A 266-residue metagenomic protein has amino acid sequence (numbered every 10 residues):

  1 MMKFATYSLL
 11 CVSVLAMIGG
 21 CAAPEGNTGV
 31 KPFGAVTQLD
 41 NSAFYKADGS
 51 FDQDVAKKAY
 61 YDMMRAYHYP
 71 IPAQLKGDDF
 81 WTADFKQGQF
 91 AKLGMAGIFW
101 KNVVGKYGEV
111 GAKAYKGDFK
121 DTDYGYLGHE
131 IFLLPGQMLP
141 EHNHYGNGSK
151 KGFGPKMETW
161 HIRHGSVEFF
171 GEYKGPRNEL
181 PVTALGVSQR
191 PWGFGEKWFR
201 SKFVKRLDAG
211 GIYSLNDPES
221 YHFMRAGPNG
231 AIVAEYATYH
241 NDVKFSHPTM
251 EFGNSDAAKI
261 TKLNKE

Functional and structural regions predicted by a protein language model:
M1-S8: Bacterial N-terminal signal peptides that target proteins for export
S8-M17: Bacterial N-terminal signal peptides
N27-L127, K262-E266: A short, N-terminal "cap"/entry segment at the start of jelly-roll beta-barrel domains of the cupin/DSBH fold
E130-G154, G175-R177, L207-A209, D217-E219: Conserved short histidine dyad/triad with adjacent acidic residue
L134-P135, F153-R177, P181-R190: Glycine- and acidic-residue-biased ligand/ion/polar-headgroup-sensing regions
P140-H142, F169-F170, S214-N216, Y221-G227 (+1 more regions): Short beta-strand His + acidic residue motifs that chelate non-heme Fe in jelly-roll/DSBH and cupin folds
G175-F203, Y221-E266: Double-stranded beta-helix
